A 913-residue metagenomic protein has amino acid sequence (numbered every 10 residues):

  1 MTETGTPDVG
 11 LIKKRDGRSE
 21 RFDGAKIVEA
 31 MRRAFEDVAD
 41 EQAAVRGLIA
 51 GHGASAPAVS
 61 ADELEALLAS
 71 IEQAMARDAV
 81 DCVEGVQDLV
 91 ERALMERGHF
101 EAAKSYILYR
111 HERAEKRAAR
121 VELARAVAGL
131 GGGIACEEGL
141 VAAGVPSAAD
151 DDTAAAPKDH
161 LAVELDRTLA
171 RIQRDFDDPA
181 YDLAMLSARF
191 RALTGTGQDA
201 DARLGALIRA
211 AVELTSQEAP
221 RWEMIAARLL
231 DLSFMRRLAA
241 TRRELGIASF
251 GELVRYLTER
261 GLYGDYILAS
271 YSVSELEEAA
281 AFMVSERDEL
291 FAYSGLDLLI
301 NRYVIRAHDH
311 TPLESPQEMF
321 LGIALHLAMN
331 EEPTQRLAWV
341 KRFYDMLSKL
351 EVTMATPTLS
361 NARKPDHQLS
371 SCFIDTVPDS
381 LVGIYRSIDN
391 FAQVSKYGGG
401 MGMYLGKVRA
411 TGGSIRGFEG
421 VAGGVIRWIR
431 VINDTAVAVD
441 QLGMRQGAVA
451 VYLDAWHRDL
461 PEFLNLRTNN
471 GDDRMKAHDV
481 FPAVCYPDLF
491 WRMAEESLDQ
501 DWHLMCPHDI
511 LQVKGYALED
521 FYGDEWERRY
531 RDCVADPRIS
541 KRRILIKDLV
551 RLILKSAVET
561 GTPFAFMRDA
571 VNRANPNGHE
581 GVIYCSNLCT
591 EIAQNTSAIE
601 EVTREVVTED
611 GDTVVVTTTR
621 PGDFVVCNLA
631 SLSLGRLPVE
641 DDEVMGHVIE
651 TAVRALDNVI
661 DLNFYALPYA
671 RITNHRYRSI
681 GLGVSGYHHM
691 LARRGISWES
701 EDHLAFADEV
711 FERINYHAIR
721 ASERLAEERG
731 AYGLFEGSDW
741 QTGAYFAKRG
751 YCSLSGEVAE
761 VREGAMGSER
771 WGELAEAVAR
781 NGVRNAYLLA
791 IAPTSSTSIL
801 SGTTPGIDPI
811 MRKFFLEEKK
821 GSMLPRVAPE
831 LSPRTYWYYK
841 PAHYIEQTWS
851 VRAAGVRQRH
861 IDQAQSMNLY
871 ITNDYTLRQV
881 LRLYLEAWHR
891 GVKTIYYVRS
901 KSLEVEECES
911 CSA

Functional and structural regions predicted by a protein language model:
M1-E314: Often metal-dependent polyanion-binding catalytic scaffolds in large enzymes
P57-Q73, R77, L186, F190-T196 (+8 more regions): A structural-propensity feature for long, helix-poor, extended segments
R92-M95, Q198, E213, F291-R302 (+4 more regions): Core structural elements
H99, S105-K116, W222-R260, Y486 (+7 more regions): Terminal amphipathic helices with adjacent charged low-complexity linkers/tails
L123-D151, S233-E286, S370-S631, P638-V639 (+4 more regions): Active-site cavity-forming subdomains of large catalytic enzyme subunits
D201, A206, R237-R242, D288-V437: Long, structured ligand/cofactor-binding scaffold of large enzymes
S272-A280, V284, D288-L299, T590-Q594 (+5 more regions): Catalytic alpha/beta core of large soluble enzyme barrels
M346, K364, I388, V648-R671 (+3 more regions): Internal maturation/activation junctions in enzymes
